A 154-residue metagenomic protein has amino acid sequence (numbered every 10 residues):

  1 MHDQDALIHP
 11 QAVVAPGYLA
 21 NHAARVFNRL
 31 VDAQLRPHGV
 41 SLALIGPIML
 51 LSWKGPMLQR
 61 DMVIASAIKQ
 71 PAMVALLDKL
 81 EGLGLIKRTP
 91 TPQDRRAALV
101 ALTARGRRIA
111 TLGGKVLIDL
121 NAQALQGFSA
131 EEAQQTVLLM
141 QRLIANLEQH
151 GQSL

Functional and structural regions predicted by a protein language model:
M1-A12, E131-L154: C-terminal regulatory/oligomerization modules of transcriptional regulators
H2-I8, Y18-L19, A33-L35, L44-I45 (+5 more regions): Short, flexible segments with low predicted structural confidence
I8, I64, P90-P92: Short secondary-structure boundary/capping segments
Q11, Y18-N21, R25-A72, L83 (+1 more regions): N-terminal helix-turn-helix DNA-binding core of bacterial DNA-binding proteins
V13-G17, T103-G106: Short alpha-helical transmembrane interface motifs in multi-pass membrane proteins
N28, P56, D78-Q141, A145: Charged, amphipathic alpha-helical coiled-coil/dimerization segments
